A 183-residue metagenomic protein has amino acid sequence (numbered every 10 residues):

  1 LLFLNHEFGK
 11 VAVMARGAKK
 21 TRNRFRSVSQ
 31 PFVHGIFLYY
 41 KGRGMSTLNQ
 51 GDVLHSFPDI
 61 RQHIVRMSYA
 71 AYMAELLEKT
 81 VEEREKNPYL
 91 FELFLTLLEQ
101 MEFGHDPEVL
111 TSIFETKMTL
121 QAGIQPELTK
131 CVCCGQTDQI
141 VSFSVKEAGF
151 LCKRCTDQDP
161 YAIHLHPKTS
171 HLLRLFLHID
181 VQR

Functional and structural regions predicted by a protein language model:
L1-R183: Non-catalytic alpha-helical scaffolds and adjoining flexible linkers that form interface surfaces for assembly
